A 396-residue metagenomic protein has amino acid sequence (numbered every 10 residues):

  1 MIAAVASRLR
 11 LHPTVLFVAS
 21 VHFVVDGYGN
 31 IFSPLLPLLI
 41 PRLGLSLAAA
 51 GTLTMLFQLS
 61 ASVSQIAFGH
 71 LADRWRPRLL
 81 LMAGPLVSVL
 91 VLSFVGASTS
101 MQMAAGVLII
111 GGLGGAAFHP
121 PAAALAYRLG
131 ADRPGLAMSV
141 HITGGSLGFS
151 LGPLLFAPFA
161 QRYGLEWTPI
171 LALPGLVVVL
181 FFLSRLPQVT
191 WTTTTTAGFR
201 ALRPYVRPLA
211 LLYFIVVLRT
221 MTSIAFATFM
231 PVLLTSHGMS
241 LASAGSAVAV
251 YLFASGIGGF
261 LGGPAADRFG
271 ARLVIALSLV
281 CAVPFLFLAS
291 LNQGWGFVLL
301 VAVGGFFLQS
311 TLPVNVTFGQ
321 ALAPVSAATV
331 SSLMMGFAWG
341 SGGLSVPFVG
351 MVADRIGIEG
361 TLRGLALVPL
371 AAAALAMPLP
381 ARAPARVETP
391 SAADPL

Functional and structural regions predicted by a protein language model:
N30, Q58-I66, F149-S150, L252-F260 (+1 more regions): Residue-level signature of mid-helix packing/kink "hotspots" within the transmembrane helices of 12-pass Major
F32-S33, R207-G259: Extracytoplasmic gate region of multi-pass secondary transporters
V63-M101: Conserved MFS/SLC helix-loop-helix module at the cytosolic interface between two early adjacent transmembrane helices
L79-S93, L273-F287, A366: Structural signature of the two symmetry-related core transmembrane helices
V107-G144: Cytoplasmic helix-loop-helix junction between adjacent transmembrane helices in 12-TM secondary transporters
H141-P187: Helix-loop-helix hairpin linking two adjacent transmembrane segments in secondary transporters
F269-N315: C-terminal transmembrane helical hairpin of 12-TM major facilitator-type secondary transporters
V325-R355: A late C-terminal transmembrane helix in Major Facilitator Superfamily
